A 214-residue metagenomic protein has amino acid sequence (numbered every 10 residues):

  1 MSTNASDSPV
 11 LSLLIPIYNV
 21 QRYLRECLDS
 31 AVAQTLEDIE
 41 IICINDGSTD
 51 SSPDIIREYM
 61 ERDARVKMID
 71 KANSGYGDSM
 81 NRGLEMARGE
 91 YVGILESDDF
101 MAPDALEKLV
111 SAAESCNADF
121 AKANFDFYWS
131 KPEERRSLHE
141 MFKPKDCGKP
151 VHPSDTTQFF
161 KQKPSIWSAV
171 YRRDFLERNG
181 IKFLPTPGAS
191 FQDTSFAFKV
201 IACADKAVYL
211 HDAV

Functional and structural regions predicted by a protein language model:
M1-V214: Nucleotide-sugar donor-binding/catalytic module of glycosyltransferases that assemble extracellular/cell-envelope
